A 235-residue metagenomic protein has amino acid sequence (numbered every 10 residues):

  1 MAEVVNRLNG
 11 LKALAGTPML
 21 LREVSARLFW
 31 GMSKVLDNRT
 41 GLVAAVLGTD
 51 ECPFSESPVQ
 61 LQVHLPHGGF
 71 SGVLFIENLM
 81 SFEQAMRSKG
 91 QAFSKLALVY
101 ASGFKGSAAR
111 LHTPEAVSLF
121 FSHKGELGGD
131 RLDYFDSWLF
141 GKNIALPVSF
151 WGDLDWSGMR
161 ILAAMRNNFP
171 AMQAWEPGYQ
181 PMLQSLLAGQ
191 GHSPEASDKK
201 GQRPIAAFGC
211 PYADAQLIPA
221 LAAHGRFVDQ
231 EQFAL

Functional and structural regions predicted by a protein language model:
M1-P147, W156-L235: Nucleic-acid enzyme cleavage-core boundary/entry regions
D153: Active-site glycine-centered loops adjacent to acidic/histidine catalytic or metal-binding residues that shape
